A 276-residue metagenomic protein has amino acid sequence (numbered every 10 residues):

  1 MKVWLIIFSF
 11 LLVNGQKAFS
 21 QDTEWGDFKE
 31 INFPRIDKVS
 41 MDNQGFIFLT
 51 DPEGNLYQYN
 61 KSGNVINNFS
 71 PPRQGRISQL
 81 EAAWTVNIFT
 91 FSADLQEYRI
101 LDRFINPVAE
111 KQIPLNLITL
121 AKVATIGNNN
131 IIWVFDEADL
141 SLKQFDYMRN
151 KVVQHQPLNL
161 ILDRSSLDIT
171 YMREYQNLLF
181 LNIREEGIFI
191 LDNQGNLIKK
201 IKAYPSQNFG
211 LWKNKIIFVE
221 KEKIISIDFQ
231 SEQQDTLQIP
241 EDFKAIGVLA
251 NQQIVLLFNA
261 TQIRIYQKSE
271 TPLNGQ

Functional and structural regions predicted by a protein language model:
M1-G26, G275-Q276: Bacterial Sec-dependent N-terminal signal peptides
E24-I31, N64-S70, V108-P114, K151-D163 (+2 more regions): A short beta-strand motif characteristic of beta-propeller blades
E30-P52: Beta-strand-rich domains and repeat architectures in extracellular enzymes and scaffolds, especially beta-propellers
P34-S40, G75-E81, I118-T125, R164-Y171 (+2 more regions): Repeated scaffold domains used in trafficking and secretory/extracellular systems, primarily beta-propellers
Q44-G45, T85-V86, N129-N130, Q176-N177 (+2 more regions): Short coil/turn segments that connect the beta-strands within blades of beta-propeller domains
E53-L56, D94-E97, A138-S141, L178 (+4 more regions): Loop/turn residues immediately N-terminal
N60-S62, D102-N106, D146-R149, D192-N196 (+2 more regions): Short loop/turn segments that connect beta-strands within beta-propeller blades
G247-Q276: Blade-level signature of beta-propeller repeat domains, shared across WD40, Kelch, NHL, RCC1 and BNR/Asp-box propellers
